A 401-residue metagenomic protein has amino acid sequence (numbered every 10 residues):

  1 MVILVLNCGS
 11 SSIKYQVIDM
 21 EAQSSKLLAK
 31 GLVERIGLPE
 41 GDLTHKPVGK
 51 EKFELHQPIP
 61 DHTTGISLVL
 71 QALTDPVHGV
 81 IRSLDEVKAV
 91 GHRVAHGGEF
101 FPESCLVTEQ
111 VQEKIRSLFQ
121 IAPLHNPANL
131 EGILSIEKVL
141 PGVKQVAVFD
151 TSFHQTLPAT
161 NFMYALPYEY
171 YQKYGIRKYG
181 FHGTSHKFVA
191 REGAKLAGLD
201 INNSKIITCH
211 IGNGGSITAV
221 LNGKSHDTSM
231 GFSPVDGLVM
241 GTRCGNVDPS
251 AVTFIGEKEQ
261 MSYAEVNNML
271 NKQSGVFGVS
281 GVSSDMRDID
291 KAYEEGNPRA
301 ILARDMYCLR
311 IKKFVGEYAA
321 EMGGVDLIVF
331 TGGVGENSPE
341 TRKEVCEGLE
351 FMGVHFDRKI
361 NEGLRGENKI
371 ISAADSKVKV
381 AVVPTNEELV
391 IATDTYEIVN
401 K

Functional and structural regions predicted by a protein language model:
M1-G98: N-terminal glycine/serine-rich phosphate-binding loop of ATP-dependent small-molecule kinases, especially carbohydrate
C8-G9, H92-A95, I211, V325 (+1 more regions): Glycine-rich beta-strand-to-loop/alpha-helix junction loops that act as flexible
A72-K88, G193-D200, V315-D326: Phosphate/pyrophosphate-binding loops at sites that engage ATP/ADP/AMP, CoA/4′-phosphopantetheine, polyphosphate
L73-H125, V146, S152-N161: Short beta-strand-loop/turn "lid" adjacent to the catalytic site in phosphate-handling enzymes
F153-K258: Glycine-rich phosphate-binding loop of actin/hexokinase-like ATP-binding domains
L221, D227-S262, N268, G332-G363: Catalytic phosphate/nucleotide-handling subdomain of diverse soluble enzymes
N268, G275-V279, M286-E321: Adenine-nucleotide phosphate-binding core of ATP-dependent small-molecule kinases
I301, D305-V329, G335-K401: Internal helix-turn-beta structural module
